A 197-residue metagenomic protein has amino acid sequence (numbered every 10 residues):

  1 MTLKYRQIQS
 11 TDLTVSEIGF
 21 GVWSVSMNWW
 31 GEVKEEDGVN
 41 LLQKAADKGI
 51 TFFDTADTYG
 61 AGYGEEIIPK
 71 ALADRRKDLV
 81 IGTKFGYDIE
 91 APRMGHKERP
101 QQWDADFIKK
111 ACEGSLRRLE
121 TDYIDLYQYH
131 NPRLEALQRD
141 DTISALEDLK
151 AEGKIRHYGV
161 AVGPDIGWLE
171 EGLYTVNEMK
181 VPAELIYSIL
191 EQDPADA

Functional and structural regions predicted by a protein language model:
M1-V80: N-terminal binding-site loop/beta-alpha segment at the start of enzyme catalytic domains that lines or forms
V15-G19, T51-F52, D78-K84, Y123-Q128 (+2 more regions): Structural preference for beta-strand elements that scaffold enzyme active sites
W23-V25, A56-T58, K84-D88, Y129-P132 (+2 more regions): Active-site beta-loop-alpha junctions enriched in small/polar residues
S24-E36, M94-K109, N131, E135: Active-site mouth loops of central-metabolism enzymes
E32-A45, Q101-L119, P164-Y174: Short, acidic/polar
K77-Q102: Structural motif corresponding to the early beta-alpha repeats
L116-E135: Active-site groove signature of glycoside hydrolases
P132-A197: Beta/alpha (TIM)-barrel catalytic core signal, keyed to glycine-rich beta->alpha loops juxtaposed to Asp/Glu that bind
